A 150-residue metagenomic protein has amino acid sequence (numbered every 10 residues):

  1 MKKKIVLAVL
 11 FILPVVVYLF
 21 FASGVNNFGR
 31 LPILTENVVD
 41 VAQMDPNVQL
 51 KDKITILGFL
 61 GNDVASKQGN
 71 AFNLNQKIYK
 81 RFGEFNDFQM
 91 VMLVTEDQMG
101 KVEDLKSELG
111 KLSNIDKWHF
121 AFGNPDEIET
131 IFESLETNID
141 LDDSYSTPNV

Functional and structural regions predicted by a protein language model:
K2-G24: Hydrophobic membrane-insertion alpha-helices, especially the h-region of bacterial N-terminal signal peptides
S23, G69-K80, S134-N138, S146-V150: Short, surface-exposed patches at the edges or C-terminal ends of soluble domains, predominantly
V25-A42: Alpha-helical transmembrane signal-anchor/signal-peptide segments
P46-N75, M90-L93: Short active-site neighborhood of thiol/selenol oxidoreductases, capturing the structured segment around
K51, F85-F88, Y145-T147: Extracytoplasmic
F82-F85, S113: Short helix-capping segments at alpha-helix termini
N86-G100, D116-E127: Thiol-based oxidoreductase modules, predominantly thioredoxin-like and allied folds used for disulfide exchange
K106-T147: Short, internal strand/loop/helix patches that form the active-site neighborhood or redox-interaction surface
